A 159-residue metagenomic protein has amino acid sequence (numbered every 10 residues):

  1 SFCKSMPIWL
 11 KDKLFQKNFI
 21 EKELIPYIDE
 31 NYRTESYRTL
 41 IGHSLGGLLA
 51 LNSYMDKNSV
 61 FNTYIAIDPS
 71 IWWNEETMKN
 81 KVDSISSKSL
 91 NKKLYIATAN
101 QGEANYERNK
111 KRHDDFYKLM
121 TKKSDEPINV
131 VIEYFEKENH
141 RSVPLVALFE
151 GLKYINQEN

Functional and structural regions predicted by a protein language model:
S1-N159: Non-catalytic cap/lid and distal C-terminal segments of serine-dependent acyl enzymes
